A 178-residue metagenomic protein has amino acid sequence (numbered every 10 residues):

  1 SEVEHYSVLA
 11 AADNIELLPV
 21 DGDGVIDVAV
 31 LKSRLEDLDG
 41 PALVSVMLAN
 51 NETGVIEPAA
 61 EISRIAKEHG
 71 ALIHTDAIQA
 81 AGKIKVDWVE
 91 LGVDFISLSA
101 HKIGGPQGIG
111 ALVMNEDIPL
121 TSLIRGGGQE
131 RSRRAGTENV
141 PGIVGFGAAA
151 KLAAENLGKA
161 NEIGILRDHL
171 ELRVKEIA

Functional and structural regions predicted by a protein language model:
S1-A178: Pyridoxal 5′-phosphate
